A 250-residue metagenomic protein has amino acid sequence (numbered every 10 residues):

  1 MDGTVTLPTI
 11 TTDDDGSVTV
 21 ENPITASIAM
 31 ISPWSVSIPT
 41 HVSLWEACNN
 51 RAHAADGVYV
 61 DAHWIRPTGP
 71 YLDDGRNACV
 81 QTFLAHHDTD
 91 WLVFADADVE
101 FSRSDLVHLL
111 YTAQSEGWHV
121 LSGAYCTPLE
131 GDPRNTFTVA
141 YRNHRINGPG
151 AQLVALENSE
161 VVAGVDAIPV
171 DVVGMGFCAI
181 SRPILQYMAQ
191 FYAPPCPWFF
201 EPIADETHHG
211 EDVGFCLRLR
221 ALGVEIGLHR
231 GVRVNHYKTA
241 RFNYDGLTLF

Functional and structural regions predicted by a protein language model:
M1-P67: N-proximal low-complexity "stem/linker" segments adjacent to membrane-targeting elements
G3-T12, T19-N22, A189-F250: C-terminal catalytic/acceptor-binding lobe
D61, D90, H119: Conserved acidic residues
P70-G75: A short, glycine-/small-residue-rich helix N-cap motif at loop->alpha-helix starts within glycosyltransferase
N77-W91: Active-site nucleotide-sugar/metal-binding loop of Leloir-type enzymes
A78, P183, G214: Active-site phosphate/pyrophosphate-handling residues
D88-E100: Short beta-strand-to-loop acidic/aromatic patch adjacent to the donor-nucleotide binding site
S102-E201: Conserved catalytic core of nucleotide-sugar-dependent glycosyltransferases
